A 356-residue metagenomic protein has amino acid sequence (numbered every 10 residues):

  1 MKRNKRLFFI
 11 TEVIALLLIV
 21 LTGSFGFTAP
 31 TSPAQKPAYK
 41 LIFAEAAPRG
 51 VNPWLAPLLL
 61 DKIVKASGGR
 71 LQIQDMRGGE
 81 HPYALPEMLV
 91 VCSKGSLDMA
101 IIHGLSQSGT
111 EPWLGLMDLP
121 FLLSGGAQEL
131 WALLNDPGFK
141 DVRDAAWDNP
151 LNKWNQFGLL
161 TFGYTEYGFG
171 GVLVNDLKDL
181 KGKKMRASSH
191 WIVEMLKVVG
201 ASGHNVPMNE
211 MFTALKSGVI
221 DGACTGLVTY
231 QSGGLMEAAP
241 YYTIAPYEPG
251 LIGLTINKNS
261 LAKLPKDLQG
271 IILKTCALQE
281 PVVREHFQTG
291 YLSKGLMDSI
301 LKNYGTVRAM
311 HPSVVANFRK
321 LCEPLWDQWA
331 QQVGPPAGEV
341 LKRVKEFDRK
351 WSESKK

Functional and structural regions predicted by a protein language model:
M1-K2, P33: Short, low-complexity interaction segments enriched in Ser/Thr/Pro/Gly
K2-I14: Bacterial N-terminal signal peptides that target proteins for export
F9-E12, F27-E129, A145-K356: N-terminal secretory/targeting leader peptides
E12-S24: Bacterial N-terminal signal peptides
L133-L134: Active-site-proximal, glycine-rich beta->alpha crossover segments in alpha/beta enzymes that shape flexible
